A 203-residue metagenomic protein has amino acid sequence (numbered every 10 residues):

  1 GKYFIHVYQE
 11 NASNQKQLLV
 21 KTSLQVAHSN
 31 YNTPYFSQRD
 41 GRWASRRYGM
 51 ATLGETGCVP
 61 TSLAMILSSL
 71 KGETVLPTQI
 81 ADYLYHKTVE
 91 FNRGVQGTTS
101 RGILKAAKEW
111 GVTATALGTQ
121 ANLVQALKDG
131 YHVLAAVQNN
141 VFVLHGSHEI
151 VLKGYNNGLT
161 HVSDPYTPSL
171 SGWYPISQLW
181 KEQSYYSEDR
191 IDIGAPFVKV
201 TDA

Functional and structural regions predicted by a protein language model:
F4-Y8: Extracellular recognition modules
Q9-N14, L19-N92: Active-site-adjacent structural segments surrounding the nucleophilic cysteine of cysteine proteases and isopeptidases
K21-S23, E149, W173: Well-ordered beta-strand positions in beta-sheet-rich domains
H28, Y155-A203: Noncatalytic regulatory segments and standalone regulatory/sensor domains
V59-L67, P77, A81, S100-A107 (+5 more regions): Extracytoplasmic/secreted envelope proteins and their assembly/folding machinery, especially bacterial periplasmic
Y85-G118: Mid-length scaffold segments of soluble, non-membrane domains
K108, T113-T167, S171, K199: Active-site-adjacent substructure of cysteine-protease-like catalytic cores
